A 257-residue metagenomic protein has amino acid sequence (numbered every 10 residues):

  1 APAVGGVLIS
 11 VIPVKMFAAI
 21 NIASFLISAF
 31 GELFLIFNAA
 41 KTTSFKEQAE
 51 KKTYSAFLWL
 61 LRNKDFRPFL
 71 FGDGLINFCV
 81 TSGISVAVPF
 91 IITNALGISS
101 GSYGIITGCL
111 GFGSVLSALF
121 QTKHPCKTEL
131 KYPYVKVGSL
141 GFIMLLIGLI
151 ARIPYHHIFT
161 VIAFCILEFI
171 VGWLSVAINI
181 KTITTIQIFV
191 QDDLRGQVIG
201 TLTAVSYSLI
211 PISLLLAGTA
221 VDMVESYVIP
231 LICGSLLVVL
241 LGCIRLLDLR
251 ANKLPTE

Functional and structural regions predicted by a protein language model:
A1-G6, S10, V86, A118 (+1 more regions): Glycine/proline-centered helix-kink
A3, F69, V86-A87, A177-K181: Transmembrane alpha-helix boundary/hinge residues in polytopic small-molecule transporters
V4-I9, A18-A23, I27, I170: Hydrophobic alpha-helical transmembrane segments of multipass integral membrane proteins, especially permease/channel
V11-A19, L58-A118: A single, central transmembrane helix in multi-pass transporters
A18-Q48, L246-E257: Helix-loop junctions on the cytosolic side of multi-pass membrane transporters, especially the intracellular loop
L26, Y54, L61, T93-E257: C-terminal transmembrane bundle of multi-pass solute transporters/carriers
F37-G72: Juxtamembrane intracellular "pre-TM" segments in multi-pass secondary transporters
